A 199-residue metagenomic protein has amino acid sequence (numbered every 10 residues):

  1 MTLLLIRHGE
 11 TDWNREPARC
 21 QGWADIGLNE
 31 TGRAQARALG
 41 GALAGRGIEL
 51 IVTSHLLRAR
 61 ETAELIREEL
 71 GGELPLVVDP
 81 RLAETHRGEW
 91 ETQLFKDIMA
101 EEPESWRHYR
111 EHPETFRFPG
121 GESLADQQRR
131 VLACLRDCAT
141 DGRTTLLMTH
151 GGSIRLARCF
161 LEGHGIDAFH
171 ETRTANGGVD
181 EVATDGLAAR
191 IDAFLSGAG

Functional and structural regions predicted by a protein language model:
M1-L4, L50: Extreme N-terminal starter segment of soluble prokaryotic enzymes
T2, E68, G72, L76 (+3 more regions): Acidic, low-complexity terminal tails and accessory targeting/binding regions of phosphate-metabolizing enzymes
L3, R143-T149: Generic beta-sheet signal
G9, G151: Active-site metal-binding loops of divalent metal-dependent hydrolases
E10-E61, L65-I66, R117-V131: Loop-to-helix element that buttresses phosphate recognition and phosphoryl-transfer chemistry
E16-R19, E104-F116: Short, basic/glycine-rich phosphate-binding loops at helix/coil junctions that contact nucleotide phosphates
R37-E104: Phosphate-coordination/substrate-recognition cap region in phosphate-metabolizing enzymes
G45-G47, C138-R143: Glycine-rich phosphate-binding loop signature in dinucleotide/nucleotide-binding domains
